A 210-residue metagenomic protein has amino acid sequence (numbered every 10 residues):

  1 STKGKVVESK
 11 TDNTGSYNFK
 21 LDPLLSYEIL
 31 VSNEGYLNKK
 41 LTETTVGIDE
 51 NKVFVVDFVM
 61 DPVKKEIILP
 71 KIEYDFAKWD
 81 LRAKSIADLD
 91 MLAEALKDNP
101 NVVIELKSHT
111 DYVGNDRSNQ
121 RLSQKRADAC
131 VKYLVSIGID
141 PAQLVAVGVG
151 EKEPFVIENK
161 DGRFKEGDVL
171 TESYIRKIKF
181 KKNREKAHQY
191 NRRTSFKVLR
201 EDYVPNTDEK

Functional and structural regions predicted by a protein language model:
T2-S16: Short, acidic Ser/Thr/Gly-rich low-complexity loop/linker segments typical of extracellular and cell-surface proteins
N13, A87-E94, I104, Q120 (+2 more regions): Solvent-exposed, polar/charged alpha-helical surfaces in well-ordered, non-transmembrane soluble domains, broadly
G15, P23-Y36: A short, solvent-exposed beta-strand micro-motif common in secreted/extracellular proteins
G15-F19, F54-V56: Short strand-edge motifs at loop-to-beta-strand transitions and within beta-strands of extracellular beta-rich domains
S26-L30, V103, V131: Short, conserved beta-strand segments of beta-strand-rich sandwich/propeller modules, principally
K39-I72: Extracellular beta-sheet/turn segments enriched in Thr/Pro/Gly and aliphatic residues
P62-V102, T110-S118, K182-E201, P205-T207: Short, solvent-exposed beta-strand/turn patches at coil↔beta or beta↔helix junctions that act as interaction loops
H109-K210: Periplasmic OmpA-like peptidoglycan-binding domain that tethers envelope proteins to the cell wall
